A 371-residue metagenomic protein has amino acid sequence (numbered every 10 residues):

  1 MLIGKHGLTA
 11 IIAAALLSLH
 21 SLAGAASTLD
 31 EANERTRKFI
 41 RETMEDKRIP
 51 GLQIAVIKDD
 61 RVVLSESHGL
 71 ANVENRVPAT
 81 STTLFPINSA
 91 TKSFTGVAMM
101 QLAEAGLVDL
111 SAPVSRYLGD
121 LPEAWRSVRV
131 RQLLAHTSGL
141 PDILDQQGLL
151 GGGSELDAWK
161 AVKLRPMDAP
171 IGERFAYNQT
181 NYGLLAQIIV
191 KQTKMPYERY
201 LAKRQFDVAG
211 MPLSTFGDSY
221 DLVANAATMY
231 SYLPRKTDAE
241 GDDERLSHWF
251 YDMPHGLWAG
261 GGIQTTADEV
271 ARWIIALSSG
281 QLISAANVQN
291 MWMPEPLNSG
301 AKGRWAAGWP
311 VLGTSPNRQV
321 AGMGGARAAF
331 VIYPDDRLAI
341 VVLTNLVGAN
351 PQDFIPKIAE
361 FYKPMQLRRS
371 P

Functional and structural regions predicted by a protein language model:
M1-I11: Bacterial N-terminal signal peptides that target proteins for export
T9-H20: Bacterial N-terminal signal peptides
A23-A26: Boundary at the C-terminal end of the N-terminal hydrophobic targeting segment
L29-F85, D109-A112, E155, L164 (+1 more regions): Short, conserved catalytic-motif segment at the N-terminal edge
R37-I40, I54, D60, T83-S111 (+3 more regions): Active-site SXXK
N72, W125-G324, A329: Short, surface-exposed loop or secondary-structure junction motifs that flank catalytic or metal-binding residues
A328-L346: Short, well-ordered beta-strand elements
V347-P371: Short, gly/Ser/Thr-rich active-site loops of penicillin-recognizing serine hydrolases
